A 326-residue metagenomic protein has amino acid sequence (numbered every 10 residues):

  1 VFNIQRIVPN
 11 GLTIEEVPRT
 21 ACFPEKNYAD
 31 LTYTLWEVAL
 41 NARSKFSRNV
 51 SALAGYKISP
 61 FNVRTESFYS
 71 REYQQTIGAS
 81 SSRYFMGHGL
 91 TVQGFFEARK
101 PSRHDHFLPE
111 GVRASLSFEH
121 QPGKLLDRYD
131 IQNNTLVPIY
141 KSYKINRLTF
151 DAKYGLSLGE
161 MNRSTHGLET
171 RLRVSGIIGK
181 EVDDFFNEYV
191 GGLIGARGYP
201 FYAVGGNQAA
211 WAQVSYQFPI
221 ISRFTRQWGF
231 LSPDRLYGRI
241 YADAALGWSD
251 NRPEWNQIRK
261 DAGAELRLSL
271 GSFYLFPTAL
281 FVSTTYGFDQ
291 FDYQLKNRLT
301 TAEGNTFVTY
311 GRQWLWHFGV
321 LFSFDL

Functional and structural regions predicted by a protein language model:
V1, V38, E110-L326: C-terminal transmembrane beta-barrel domains of outer membrane proteins
V1-R103, Y202-A203, S283-L326: Gram-negative/organellar outer-membrane beta-barrel architecture
N62, H106, K180-V182: Proline-centered turn/helix-capping motifs that create local helix->coil transitions or kinks
S102-D105, Q227-W228: Short beta-strand/turn micro-motifs at beta-sheet edges
